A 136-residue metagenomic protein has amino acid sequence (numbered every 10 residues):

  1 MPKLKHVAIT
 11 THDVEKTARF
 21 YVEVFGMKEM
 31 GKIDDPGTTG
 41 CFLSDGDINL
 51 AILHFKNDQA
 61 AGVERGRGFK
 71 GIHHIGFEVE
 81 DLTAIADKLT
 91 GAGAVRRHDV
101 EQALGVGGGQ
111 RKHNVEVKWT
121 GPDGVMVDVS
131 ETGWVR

Functional and structural regions predicted by a protein language model:
M1-K16, I72-F77, S130-R136: N-terminal beta-strand motif that seeds the catalytic metal site of vicinal oxygen chelate
K5, T38, N114-E116: Short loop/turn microsegments at loop-to-beta-strand junctions
T10-L50, Q110: Core segments of cupin and vicinal oxygen chelate
T17-F20, I85-L89: Hydrophobic side chains in well-ordered alpha-helices
D45-D47, F69-I72: Short connector loops at helix/strand junctions that flank enzyme active sites, especially segments positioning acidic
G46-L50, N57-Q59, L82: Short, charged/polar surface micro-motifs in flexible loops or helix N-caps
F77, A86-R136: Vicinal oxygen chelate
